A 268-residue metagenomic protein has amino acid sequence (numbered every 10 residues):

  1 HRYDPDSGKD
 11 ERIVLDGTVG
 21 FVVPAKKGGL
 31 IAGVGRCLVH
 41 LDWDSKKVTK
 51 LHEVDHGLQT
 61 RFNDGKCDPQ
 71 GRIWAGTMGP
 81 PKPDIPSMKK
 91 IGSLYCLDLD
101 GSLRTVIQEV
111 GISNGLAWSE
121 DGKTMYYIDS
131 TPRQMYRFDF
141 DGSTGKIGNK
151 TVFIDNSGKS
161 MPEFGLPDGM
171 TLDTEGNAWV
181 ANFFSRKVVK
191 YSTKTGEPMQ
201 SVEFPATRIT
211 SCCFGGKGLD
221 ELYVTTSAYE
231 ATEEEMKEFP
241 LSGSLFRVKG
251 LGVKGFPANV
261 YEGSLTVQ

Functional and structural regions predicted by a protein language model:
H1, C37-V39, G92-Y95, Q134-Y136 (+2 more regions): A short loop-to-beta-strand structural motif that recurs across blades of beta-propeller domains
H1-L15, G35-V39: Beta-propeller domains
S7-V14, V48-D55, G101-Q108, K150-M161 (+1 more regions): A short beta-strand motif characteristic of beta-propeller blades
D16-I31, H56-R72, I91, R104-T124 (+3 more regions): Beta-rich, blade/repeat-based domains predominating in secreted/periplasmic proteins but also intracellular
A25, L30-R36, I73-I85, M125-P132 (+2 more regions): Conserved beta-strand positions in repeat-built beta-propeller and related beta-rich domains
P83, F138-K146, T193-T195, K249-G255: Short loop/turn segments immediately following beta-strands, especially the blade-tip and inter-blade linker loops
R133-Q134, F138, D155-E197: Loop/turn-rich, solvent-exposed surfaces of beta-rich toroidal or solenoidal domains
C213-Q268: Blade-level signature of beta-propeller repeat domains, shared across WD40, Kelch, NHL, RCC1 and BNR/Asp-box propellers
